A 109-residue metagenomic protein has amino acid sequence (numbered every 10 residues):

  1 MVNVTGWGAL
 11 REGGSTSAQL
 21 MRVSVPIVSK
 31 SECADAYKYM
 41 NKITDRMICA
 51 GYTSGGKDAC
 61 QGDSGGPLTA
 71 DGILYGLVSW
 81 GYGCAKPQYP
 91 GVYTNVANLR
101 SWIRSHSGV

Functional and structural regions predicted by a protein language model:
N3-V109: Extracellular trypsin-like serine protease catalytic domains
